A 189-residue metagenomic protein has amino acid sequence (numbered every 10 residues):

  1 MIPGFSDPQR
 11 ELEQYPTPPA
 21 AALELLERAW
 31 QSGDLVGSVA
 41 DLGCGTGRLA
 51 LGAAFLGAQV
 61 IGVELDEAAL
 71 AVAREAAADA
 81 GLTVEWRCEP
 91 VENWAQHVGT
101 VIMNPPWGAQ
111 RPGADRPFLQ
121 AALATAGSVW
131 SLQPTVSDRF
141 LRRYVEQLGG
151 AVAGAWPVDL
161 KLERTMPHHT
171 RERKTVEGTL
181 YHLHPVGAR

Functional and structural regions predicted by a protein language model:
M1-A40, L51: S-adenosyl-L-methionine
G43: Conserved glycine-centered beta->alpha loop in an early N-terminal alpha/beta scaffold
T46-A58: Conserved SAM-binding loop of SAM-dependent methyltransferases across substrates and taxa, primarily the Class I
Q59-E64: Conserved SAM-binding motif I beta-strand of class I
A68-A69: Conserved short alpha-helix immediately C-terminal to the canonical SAM/SAH-binding motif I of Rossmann-like
A73-R74: Conserved SAM-binding loop
G81-V91: Conserved SAM-binding strand-loop segment of SAM-dependent methyltransferases
E89-H182: S-adenosylmethionine
